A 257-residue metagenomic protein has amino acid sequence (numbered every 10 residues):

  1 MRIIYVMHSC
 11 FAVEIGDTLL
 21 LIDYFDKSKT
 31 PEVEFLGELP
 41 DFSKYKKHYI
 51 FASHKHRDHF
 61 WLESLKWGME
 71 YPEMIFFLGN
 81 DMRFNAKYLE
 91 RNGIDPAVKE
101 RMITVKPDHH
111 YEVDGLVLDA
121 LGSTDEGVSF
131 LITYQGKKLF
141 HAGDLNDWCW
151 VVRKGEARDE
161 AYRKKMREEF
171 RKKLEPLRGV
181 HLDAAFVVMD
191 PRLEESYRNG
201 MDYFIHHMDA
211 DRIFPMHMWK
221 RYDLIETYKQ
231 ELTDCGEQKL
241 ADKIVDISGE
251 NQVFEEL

Functional and structural regions predicted by a protein language model:
I4-H8, A97-Y111, P176, Y197-L257: Binuclear metal-ion centers of metallo-dependent hydrolases, dominated by the metallo-beta-lactamase
A12-F51, K55, L62-W67, L145-G179: Pre-active-site segment of Zn-dependent metallo-hydrolases
V13-D17, V113, I132-Q135, E256: Active-site beta-strand termini and strand-to-loop segments that position acidic
T18, Y71-I75, M208-R212: A short helix->loop->beta-strand "cap" motif at the edges of active sites that frequently abuts
L21-D23, K46-D58, F76-N80, F140-D144 (+4 more regions): Active-site neighborhood of phospho(di)ester-bond hydrolases with catalytic His/Asp-centered motifs
S28-K29, K55-F60, M82-A86, H109-Y111 (+4 more regions): Active-site environment of divalent metal-dependent phosphoester hydrolases
E38-H110: Active-site HxH/HxHxD metal-binding segment of metal-dependent hydrolases
T124-H206: Active-site-proximal loop/helix segments of hydrolase catalytic cores
